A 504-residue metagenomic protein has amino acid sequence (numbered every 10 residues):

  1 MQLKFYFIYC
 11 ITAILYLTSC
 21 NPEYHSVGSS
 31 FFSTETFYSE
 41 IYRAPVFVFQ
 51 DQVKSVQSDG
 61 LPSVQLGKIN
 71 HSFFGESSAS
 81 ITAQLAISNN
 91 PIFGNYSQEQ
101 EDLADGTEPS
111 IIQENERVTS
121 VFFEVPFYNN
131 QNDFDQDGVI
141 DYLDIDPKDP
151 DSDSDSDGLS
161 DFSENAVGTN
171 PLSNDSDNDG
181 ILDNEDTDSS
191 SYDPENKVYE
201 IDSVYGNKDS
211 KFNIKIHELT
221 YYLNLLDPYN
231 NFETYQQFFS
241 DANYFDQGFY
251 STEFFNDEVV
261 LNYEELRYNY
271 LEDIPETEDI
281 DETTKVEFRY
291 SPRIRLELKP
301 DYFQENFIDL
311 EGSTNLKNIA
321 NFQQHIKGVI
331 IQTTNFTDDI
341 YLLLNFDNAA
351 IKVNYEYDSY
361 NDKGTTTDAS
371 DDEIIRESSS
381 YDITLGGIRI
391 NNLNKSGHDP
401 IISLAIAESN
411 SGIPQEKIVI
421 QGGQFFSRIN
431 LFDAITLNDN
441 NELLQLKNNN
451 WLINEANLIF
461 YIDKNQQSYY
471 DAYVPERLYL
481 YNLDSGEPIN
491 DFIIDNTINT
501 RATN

Functional and structural regions predicted by a protein language model:
Q2-G138, E185-N504: Secreted, disulfide-rich extracellular signaling modules
N132-P194: Extracellular calcium-associated, cysteine-rich motifs in secreted modular proteins
